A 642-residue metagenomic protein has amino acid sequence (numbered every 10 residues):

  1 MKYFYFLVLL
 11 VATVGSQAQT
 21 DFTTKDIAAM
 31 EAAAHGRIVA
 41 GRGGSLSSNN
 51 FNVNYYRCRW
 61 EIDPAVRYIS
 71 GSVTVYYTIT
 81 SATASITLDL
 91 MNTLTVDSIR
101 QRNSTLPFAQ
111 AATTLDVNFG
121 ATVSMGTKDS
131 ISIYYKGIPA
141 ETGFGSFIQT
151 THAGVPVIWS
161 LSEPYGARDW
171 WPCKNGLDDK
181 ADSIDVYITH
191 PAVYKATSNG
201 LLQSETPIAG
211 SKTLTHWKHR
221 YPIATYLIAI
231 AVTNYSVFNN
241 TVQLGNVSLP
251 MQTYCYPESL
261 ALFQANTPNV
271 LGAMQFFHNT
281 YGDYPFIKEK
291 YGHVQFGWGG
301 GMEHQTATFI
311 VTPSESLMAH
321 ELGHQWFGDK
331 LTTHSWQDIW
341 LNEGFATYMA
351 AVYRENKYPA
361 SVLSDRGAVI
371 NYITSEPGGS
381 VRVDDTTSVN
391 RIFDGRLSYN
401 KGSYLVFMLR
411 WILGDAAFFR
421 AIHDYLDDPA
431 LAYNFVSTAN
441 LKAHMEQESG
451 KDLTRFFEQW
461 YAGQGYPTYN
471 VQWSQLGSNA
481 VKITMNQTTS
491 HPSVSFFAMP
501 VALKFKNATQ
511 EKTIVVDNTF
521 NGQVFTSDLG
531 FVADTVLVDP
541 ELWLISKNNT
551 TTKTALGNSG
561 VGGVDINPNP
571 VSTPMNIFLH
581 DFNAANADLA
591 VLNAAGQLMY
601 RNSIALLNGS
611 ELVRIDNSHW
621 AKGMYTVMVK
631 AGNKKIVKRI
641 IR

Functional and structural regions predicted by a protein language model:
Y5, V14, N558-N567, V571-R642: C-terminal outer-membrane/trafficking sorting elements
A18-S70, A153-W159, L453-R455, Q459: N-terminal, polar/Ser/Thr-rich
I27, M91-H152, T526-G530: A surface-exposed beta-strand-loop module
G71, S162-E163, N175-A319, Y348: Hydrophobic helix-coil surface modules that form long, contiguous segments used for peptide/substrate interaction
M125, Y134-D185, L542-G560, I566-N569: Glycine/proline-rich low-complexity spacer/linker segments in large multi-domain proteins
T308-S364: Zinc-dependent metallopeptidase catalytic helix centered on the HExxH motif and its immediate flanking segment
E343-Y404, M408-I412, L431-A432: Acidic/His/Gly-enriched intrinsically disordered linker/tail segments that often contain short helix/coil "MoRF-like"
G395-I483: Amphipathic alpha-helical substructures
